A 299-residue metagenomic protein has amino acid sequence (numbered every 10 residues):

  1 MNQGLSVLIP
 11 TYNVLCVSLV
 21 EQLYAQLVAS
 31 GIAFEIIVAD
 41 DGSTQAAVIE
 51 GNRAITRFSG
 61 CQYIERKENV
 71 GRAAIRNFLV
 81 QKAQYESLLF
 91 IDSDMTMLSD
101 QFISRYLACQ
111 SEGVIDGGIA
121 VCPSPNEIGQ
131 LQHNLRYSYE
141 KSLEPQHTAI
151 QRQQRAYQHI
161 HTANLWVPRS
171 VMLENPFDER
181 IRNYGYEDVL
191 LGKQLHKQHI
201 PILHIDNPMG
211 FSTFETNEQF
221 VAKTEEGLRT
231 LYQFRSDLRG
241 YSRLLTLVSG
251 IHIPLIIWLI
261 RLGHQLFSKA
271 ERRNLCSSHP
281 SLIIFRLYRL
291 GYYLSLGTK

Functional and structural regions predicted by a protein language model:
L23-E65: Acidic donor-binding segment of Leloir-type glycosyltransferases
R66-A83: Glycine-rich, basic loop-to-helix element that forms the pyrophosphate-binding segment of sugar-nucleotide handling
L88: Short aromatic/hydrophobic "clamp" motif used to bind/position activated sugar donors
D100-Q132: Conserved donor NDP-sugar-binding/catalytic core segment of glycosyltransferases
L135-Y157: Short, flexible, basic/aromatic active-site loop/helix in glycosyltransferases
N183-L191: Acidic donor-binding loop at a coil-to-helix junction in glycosyltransferase catalytic cores that engages
K197-R235: Active-site donor/metal-binding and catalytic loop motifs of nucleotide-sugar-dependent glycosylation enzymes
E226-R229, L244-K299: Non-catalytic, C-terminal membrane-associated alpha-helical segments of glycosyltransferases
